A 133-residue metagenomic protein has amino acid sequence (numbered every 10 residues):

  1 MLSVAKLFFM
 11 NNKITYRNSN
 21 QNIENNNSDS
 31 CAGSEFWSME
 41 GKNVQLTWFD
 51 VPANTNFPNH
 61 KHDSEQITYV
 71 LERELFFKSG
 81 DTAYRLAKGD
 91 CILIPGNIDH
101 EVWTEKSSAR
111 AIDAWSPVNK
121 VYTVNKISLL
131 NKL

Functional and structural regions predicted by a protein language model:
M1-N43, I127-L133: A short, N-terminal "cap"/entry segment at the start of jelly-roll beta-barrel domains of the cupin/DSBH fold
N12, N43-Q45, W103-L133: Double-stranded beta-helix
N43, E74-F76, A83, D99 (+1 more regions): Structural motif
T47-K61: Conserved short histidine dyad/triad with adjacent acidic residue
P58, I67, T82-R85: Short, surface-exposed secondary-structure edge patches
N59, F77-K78, I94, H100-K106: Short beta-strand His + acidic residue motifs that chelate non-heme Fe in jelly-roll/DSBH and cupin folds
S64-E65, Y69-L75: Glycine- and acidic-residue-biased ligand/ion/polar-headgroup-sensing regions
D81-G96: Short acidic-glycine-tyrosine-enriched beta hairpin
